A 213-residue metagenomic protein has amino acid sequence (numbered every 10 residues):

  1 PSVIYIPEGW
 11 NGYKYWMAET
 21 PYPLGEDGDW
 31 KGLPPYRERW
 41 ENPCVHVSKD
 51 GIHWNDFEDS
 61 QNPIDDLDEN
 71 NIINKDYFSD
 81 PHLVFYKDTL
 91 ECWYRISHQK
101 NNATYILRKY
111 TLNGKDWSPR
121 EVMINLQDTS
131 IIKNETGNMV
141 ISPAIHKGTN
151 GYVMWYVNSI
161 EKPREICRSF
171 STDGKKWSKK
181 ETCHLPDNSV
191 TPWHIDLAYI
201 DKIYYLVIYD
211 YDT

Functional and structural regions predicted by a protein language model:
P1-D76, V84-I141, H146-W193, Y199-T213: Beta-rich carbohydrate-recognition and catalytic domains
